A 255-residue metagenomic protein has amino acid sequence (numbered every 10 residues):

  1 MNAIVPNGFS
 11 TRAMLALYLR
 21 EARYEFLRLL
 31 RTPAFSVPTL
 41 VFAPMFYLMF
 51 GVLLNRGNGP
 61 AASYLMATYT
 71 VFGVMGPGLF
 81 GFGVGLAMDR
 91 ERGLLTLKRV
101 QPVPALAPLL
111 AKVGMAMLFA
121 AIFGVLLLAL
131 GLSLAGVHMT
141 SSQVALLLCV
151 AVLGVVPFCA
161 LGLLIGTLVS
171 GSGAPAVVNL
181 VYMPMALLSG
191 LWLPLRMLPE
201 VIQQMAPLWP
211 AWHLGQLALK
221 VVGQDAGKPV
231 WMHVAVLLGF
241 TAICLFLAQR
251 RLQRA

Functional and structural regions predicted by a protein language model:
N2-F42: Aromatic- and glycine-rich beta-strand/loop motifs that create alpha-glucan
R28-R56, S63-G81, I122, V181-A186 (+1 more regions): Hydrophobic alpha-helical transmembrane segments of multi-pass membrane transport/permease proteins
L29, G78-V103: Transmembrane helix boundary and interhelical loop/hinge segments in multi-pass membrane proteins
P33-A34, S63, L106, S172-G173 (+2 more regions): Residues that define the loop-to-transmembrane-helix transition and helix capping in multi-pass membrane transporters
G51-R56, M88, L97, L132 (+7 more regions): Transmembrane helix-loop junction
N55-N58, H138, S189-I243: Membrane-interfacial helix-loop-helix junctions in multi-pass membrane proteins
R99, V103, V169, L193 (+1 more regions): Short helix-loop-helix connector
A105-M183, A226-L238, A242-Q249: Alpha-helical transmembrane segments and their short interhelical loops
